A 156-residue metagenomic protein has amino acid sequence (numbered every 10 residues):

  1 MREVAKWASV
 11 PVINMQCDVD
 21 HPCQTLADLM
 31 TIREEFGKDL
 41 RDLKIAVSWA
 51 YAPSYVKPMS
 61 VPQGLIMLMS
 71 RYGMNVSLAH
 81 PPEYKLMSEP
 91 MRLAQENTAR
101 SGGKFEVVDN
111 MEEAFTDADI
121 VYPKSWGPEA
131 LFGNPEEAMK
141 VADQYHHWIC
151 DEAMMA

Functional and structural regions predicted by a protein language model:
M1-E34: Phosphate/diphosphate ligand-binding glycine-rich loop within oxidoreductases
R2-E3, Q24, K57, S88 (+1 more regions): Short glycine-/acidic-enriched loop or helix-start segments at secondary-structure transitions that form or flank
A5, A114-T116, M155: A short, aliphatic-rich alpha-helical micro-motif
V10, M74, A156: A short helix->loop->beta-strand "cap" motif at the edges of active sites that frequently abuts
E34-P123: Glycine-rich phosphate/diphosphate-binding loop of Rossmann-like nucleotide-binding domains
S54-M59, P128-W148: Glycine/threonine-rich flexible loop motifs
V108, W148-E152: Structural motif corresponding to alpha-helix initiation and N-cap regions
